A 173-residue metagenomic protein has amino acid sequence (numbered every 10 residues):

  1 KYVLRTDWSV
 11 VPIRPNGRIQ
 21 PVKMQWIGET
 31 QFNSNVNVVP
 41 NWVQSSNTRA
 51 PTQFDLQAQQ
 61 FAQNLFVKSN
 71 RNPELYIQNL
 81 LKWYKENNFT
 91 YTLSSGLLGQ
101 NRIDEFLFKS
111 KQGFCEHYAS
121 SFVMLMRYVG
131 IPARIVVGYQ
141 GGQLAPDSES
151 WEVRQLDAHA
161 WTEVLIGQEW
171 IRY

Functional and structural regions predicted by a protein language model:
Y2-K109: Acidic low-complexity segments
L75, E116-H117: Residue-level recognition of alpha-helix initiation/capping sites
G96, K111-G113, L144: Short capping/connector residues at structural and topological boundaries
E105-F114, E149-V153: Short, contiguous acidic/charged loop-to-helix segments that flank catalytic cores in large enzymes
H117-Y173: Hydrophobic/aromatic-rich core segments of domains that either
